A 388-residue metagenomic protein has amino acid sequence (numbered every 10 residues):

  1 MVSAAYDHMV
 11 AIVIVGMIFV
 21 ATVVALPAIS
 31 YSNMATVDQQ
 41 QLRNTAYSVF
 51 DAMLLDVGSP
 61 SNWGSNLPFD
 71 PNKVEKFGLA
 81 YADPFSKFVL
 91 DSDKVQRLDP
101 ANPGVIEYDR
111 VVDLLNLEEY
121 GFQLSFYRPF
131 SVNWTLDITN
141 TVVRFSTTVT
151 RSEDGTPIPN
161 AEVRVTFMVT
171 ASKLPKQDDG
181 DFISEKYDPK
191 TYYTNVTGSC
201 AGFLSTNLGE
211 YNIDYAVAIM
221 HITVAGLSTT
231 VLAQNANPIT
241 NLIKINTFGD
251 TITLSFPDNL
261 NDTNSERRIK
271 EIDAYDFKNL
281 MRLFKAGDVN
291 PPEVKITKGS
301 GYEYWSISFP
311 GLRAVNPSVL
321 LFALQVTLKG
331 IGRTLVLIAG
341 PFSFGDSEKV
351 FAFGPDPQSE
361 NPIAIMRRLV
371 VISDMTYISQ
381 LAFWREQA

Functional and structural regions predicted by a protein language model:
M1-I29: N-terminal single-pass transmembrane signal-anchor helix
A25-A388: Long, compositionally biased, intrinsically disordered regions
